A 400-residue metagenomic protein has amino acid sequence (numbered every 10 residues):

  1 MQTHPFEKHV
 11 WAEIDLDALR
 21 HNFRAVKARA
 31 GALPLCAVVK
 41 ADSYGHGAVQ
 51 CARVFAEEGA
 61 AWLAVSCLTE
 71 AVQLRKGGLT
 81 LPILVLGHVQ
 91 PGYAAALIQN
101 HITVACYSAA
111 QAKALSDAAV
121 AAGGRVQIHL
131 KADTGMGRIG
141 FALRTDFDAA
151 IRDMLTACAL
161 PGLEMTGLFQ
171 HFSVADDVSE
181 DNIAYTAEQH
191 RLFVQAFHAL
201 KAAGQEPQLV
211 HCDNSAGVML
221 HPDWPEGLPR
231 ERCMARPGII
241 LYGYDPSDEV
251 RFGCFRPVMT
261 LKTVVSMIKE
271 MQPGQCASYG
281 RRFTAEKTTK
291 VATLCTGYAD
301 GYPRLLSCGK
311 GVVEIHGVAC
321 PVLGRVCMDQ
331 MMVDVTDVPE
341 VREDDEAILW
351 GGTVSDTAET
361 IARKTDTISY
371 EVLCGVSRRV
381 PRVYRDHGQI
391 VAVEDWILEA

Functional and structural regions predicted by a protein language model:
M1-T103, A109, D117, R125 (+3 more regions): A charged N-terminal "starter" segment
E7, A41-E58, K76, K113-A118 (+4 more regions): Active-site loop/helix belt of alpha/beta enzymes
L19, L74, L168, V265 (+1 more regions): Residue-level signal for inorganic ion chemistry
C36, Q127-H129, G167, P321: Hydrophobic "anchor" residues on beta-strands that sit immediately upstream of conserved functional sites
V39-A41, C67-L68, H88, Y107-A109 (+10 more regions): Fold-independent oxyanion-binding glycine-rich loops and adjacent beta-strand/coil segments at enzyme active sites
T263-V265, C320-P321: Small-residue-enriched segments and motifs
E270-A400: C-terminal accessory subdomain/extension
